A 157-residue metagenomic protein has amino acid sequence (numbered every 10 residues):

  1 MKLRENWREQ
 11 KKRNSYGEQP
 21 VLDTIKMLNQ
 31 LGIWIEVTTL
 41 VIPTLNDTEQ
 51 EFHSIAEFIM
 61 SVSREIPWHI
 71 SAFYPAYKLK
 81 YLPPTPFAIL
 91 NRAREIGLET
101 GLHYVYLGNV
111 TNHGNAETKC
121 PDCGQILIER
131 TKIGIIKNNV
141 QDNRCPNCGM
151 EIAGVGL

Functional and structural regions predicted by a protein language model:
M1-T85: Conserved AdoMet/S-adenosylmethionine-binding subsite of the radical SAM
F87-G97: Short alpha-helix
G108-N112, V155: Acidic carboxylate-rich catalytic motifs and surrounding loops in phosphoryl-/glycosyl-chemistry enzymes
C120-C123, C145-C148: Short cysteine-rich clusters marking metal-coordination/redox-active sites
I126, E151: Cys/His-rich metal-chelating microdomains
E129-R130, G154-V155: Short, non-ligating residues that shape and space the ligands of small metal-coordination modules and catalytic
I133-D142: Short linker/helix segments within small regulatory modules
